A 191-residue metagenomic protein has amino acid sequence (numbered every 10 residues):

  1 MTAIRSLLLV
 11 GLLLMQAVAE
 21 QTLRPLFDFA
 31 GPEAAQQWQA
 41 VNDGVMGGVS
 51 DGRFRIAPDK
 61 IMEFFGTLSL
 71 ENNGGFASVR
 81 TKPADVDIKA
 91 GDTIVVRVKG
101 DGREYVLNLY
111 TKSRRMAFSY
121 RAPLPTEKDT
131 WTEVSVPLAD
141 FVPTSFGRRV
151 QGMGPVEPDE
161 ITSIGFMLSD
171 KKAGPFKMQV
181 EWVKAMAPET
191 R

Functional and structural regions predicted by a protein language model:
T2-L9: Sec-dependent signal peptide recognition, specifically the positively charged N-region followed immediately by
L14-Q16: N-terminal signal peptide c-region/cleavage motif recognized by signal peptidases
V18-R191: Beta-rich carbohydrate-recognition modules and glycan-binding surfaces
